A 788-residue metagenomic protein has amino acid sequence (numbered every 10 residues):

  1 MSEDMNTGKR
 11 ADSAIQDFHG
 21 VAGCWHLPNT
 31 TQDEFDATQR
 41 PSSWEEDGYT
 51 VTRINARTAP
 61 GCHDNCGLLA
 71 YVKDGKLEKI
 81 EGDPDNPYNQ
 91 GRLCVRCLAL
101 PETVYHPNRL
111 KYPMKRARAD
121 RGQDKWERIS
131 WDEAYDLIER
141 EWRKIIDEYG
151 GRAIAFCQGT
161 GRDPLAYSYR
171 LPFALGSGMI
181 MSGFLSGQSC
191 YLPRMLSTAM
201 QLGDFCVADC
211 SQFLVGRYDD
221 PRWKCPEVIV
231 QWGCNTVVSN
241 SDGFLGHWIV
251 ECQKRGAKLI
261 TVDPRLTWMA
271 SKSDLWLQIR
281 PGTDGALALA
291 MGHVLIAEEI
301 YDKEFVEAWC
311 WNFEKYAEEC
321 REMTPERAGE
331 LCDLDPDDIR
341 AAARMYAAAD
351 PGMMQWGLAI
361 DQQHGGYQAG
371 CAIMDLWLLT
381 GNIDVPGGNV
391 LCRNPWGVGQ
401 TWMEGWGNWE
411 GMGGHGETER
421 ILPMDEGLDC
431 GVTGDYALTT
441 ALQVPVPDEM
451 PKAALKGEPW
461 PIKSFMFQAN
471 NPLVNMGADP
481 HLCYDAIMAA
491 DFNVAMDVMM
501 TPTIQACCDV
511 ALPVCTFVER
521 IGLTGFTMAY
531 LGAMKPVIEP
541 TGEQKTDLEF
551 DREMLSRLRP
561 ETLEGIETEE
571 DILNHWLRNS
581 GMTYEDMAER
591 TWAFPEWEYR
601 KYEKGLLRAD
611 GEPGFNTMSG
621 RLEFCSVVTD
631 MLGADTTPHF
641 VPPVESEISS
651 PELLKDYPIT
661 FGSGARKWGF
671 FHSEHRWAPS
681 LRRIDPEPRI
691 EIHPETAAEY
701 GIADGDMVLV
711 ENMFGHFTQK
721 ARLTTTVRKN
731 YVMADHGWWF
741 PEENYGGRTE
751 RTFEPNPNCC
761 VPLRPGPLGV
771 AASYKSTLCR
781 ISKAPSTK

Functional and structural regions predicted by a protein language model:
M1-I300, R327, D335, Y436 (+4 more regions): N-terminal export/assembly segments and adjacent metallocofactor-ligating motifs of anaerobic energy-metabolism
S2-P28, Q32-D33, D547-A593, A678-E691 (+1 more regions): Long, contiguous, secondary-structure-rich segments that constitute the structural scaffold of globular domains
R116-E133, H293, E298-P336, E419-P423 (+6 more regions): N-terminal leader/propeptide and maturation segments of large enzyme subunits in energy/redox metabolism and hydrolases
I154-R162, E330-L334, G357-H364, P395-V398 (+1 more regions): Conserved short loop/turn motifs at secondary-structure junctions
Y169-V250, R255-T261, A286-L289, W377-A506 (+2 more regions): Extended redox/cofactor-interaction regions of prokaryotic respiratory oxidoreductases
M181, D302-K303, I339, M353-M354 (+10 more regions): Acidic/polar loop patches that form or flank catalytic/metal-binding clefts of enzymes that bind anionic ligands
D220, V510, V518-P540, L555: Glycine/threonine-rich phosphate-binding loop and adjacent beta-strand/alpha-helix elements that clamp
S271-I279, P513, Y530-G542: Short beta-alpha connecting loops at secondary-structure transitions that line or flank enzyme active sites
